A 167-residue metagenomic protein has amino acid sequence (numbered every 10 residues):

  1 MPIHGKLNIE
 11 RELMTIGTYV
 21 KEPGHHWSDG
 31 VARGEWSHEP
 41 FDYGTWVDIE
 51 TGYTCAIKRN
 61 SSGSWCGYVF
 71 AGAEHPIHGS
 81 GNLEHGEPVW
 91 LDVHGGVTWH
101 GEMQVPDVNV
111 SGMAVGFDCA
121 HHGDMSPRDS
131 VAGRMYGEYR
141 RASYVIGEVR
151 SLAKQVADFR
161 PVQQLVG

Functional and structural regions predicted by a protein language model:
P2-A56: Charge-rich, low-complexity N-terminal segments
I3-G5, G24, I77, V89 (+1 more regions): Generic low-complexity segments that are intrinsically disordered, proline-rich and/or Lys/Arg-biased
K6, E12, G34, N60 (+2 more regions): Compositionally biased, intrinsically disordered low-complexity segments
R11, W27-S28, P40, V47-G52 (+4 more regions): Generic signature of intrinsically disordered, low-complexity, basic-rich segments and short cationic peptides
G34-E87: Amphipathic, interaction-prone secondary-structure segments
G44, G79-G167: Polybasic, proline/glycine-rich intrinsically disordered low-complexity segments
